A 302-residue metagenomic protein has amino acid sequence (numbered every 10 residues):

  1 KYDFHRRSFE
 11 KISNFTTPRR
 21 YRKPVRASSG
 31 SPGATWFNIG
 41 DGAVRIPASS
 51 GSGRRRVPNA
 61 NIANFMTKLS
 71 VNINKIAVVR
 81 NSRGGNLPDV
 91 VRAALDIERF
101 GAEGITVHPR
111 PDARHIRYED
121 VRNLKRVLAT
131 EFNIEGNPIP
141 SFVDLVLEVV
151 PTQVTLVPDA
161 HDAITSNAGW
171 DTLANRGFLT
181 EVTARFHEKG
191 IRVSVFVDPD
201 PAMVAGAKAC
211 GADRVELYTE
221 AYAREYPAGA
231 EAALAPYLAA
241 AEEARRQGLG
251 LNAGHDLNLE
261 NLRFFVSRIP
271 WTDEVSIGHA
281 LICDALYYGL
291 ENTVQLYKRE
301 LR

Functional and structural regions predicted by a protein language model:
A63-E135, I139-S141, L147-P151: Conserved N-terminal beta1-alpha1 strand-loop-helix module at the mouth
T67-I73, I105-V107, F132-I134, V154-L156 (+4 more regions): Hydrophobic faces of well-ordered beta-strands that scaffold small-molecule active sites in alpha/beta enzyme cores
N72-V90, N133-P138, T165-L173, I191-D198 (+1 more regions): Active-site mouth loops of central-metabolism enzymes
R114-P140, N175-S194, A232-N252, Y297-E300: Alpha-helix-loop-beta-strand connector modules within alpha/beta enzyme cores
P140-E148, D200-A209, L257-T272: Catalytic cores of alpha/beta
L156-A163, R214-Y226, T272-L290: Glycine-rich phosphate-binding active-site loops on the catalytic face of alpha/beta enzymes
A168, G229, D284-R302: C-terminal helical cap(s) of enzyme catalytic domains, especially alpha/beta-barrels
R192-A244: Histidine/lysine/aspartate-rich catalytic loop segments that bind and position anionic ligands
